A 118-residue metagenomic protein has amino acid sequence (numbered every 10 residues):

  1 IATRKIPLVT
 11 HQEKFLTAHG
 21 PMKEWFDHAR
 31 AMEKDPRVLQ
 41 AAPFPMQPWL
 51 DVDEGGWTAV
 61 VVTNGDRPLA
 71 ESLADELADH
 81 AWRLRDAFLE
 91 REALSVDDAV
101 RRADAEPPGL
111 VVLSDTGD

Functional and structural regions predicted by a protein language model:
I6, T10-D118: Hard-cation-handling environments
